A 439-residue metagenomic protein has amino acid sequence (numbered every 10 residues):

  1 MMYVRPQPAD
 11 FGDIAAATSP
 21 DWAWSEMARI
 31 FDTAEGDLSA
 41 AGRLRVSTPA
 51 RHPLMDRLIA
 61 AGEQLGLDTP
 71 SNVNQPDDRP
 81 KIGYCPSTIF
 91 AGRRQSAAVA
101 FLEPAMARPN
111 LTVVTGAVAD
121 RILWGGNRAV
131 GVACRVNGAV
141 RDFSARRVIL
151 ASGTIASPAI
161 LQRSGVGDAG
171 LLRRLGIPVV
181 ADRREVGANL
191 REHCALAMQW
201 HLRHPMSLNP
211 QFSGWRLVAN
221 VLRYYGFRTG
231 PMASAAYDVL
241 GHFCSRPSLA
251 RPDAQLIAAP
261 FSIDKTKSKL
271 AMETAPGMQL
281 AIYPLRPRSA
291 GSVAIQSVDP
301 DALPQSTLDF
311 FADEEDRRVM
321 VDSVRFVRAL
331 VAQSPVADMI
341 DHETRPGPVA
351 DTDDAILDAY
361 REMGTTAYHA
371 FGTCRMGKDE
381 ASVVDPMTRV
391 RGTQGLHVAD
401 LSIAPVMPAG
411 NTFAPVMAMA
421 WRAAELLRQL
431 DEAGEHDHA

Functional and structural regions predicted by a protein language model:
M1-A15, G165: Periplasmic solute-binding protein
D10, A15-A129, A133-R135, A197-A219: Conserved redox-cofactor binding core of oxidoreductases
S19, E35, G66, G125-G126 (+5 more regions): Acidic glycine-/aspartate-rich tracts in secreted/extracellular proteins
A28, T33-D77, I82-C85, R203 (+2 more regions): FAD-dependent oxidoreductase catalytic-site/capping-region signature
R108, S144-R146, T393: Active-site acidic short loop of glycosyltransferases
I122-G125, V132-N220, P231, V298: Glycine-rich loop(s) and the adjacent beta-strand/alpha-helix scaffold that form part
A420: ATP-dependent carboxylate activation and anion-phosphoryl transfer catalytic cores that bind Mg-ATP to form
